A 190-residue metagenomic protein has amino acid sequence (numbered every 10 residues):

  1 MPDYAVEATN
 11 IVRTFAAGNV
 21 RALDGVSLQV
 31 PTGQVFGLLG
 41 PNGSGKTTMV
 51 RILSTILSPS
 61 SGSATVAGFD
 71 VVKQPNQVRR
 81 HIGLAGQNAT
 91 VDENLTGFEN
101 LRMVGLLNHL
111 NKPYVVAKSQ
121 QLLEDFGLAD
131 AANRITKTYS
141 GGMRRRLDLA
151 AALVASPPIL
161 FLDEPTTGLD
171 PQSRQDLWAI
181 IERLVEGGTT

Functional and structural regions predicted by a protein language model:
P41-G45: Walker A (P-loop) phosphate-binding loop of ABC-type ATPase nucleotide-binding domains
R102, L106, P113-A131: Conserved ABC ATPase "signature" region
S156: Conserved catalytic motifs of ABC-family nucleotide-binding domains
L160-D163: Catalytic Walker B motif of ABC-type/P-loop ATPase nucleotide-binding domains
Q175-G187: Helical segment within the ABC ATPase nucleotide-binding domain
